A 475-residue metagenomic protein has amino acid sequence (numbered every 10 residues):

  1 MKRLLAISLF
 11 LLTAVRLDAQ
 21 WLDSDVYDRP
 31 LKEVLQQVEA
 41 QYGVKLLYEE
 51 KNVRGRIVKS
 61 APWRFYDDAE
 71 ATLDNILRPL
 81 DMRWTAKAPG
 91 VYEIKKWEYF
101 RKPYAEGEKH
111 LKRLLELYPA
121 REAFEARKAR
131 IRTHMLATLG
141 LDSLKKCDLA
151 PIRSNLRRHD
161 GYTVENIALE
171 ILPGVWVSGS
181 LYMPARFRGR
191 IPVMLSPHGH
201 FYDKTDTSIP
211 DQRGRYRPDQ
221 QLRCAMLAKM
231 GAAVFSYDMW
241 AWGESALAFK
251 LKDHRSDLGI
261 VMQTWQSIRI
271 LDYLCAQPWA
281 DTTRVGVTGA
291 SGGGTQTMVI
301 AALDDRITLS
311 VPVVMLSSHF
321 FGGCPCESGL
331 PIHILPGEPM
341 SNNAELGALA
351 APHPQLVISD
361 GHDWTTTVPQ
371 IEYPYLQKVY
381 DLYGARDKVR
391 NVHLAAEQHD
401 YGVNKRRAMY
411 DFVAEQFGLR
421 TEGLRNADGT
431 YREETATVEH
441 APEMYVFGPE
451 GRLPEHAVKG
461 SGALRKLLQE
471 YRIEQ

Functional and structural regions predicted by a protein language model:
M1-D23: Bacterial Sec-dependent N-terminal signal peptides
V15-W97: N-terminal export/assembly leaders
K96-W176, I358-Q475: Alpha/beta-hydrolase-fold serine-hydrolase catalytic core, especially in secreted/extracellular enzymes
N155-R213: Glycine-rich active-site/cofactor-binding loop and its immediate structural neighborhood
V177, L181-Y182, V193-M194, Q221-Y237 (+4 more regions): Carboxylate/His-rich catalytic cores and anion/metal-binding grooves
R188-A276, L316-S328, I332: Cap/lid segment of the alpha/beta-hydrolase catalytic domain
D272-P339: Primarily recognizes the serine-hydrolase "nucleophile elbow" in alpha/beta-hydrolase and SGNH/GDSL folds
F321-G384: The feature captures the conserved acid-bearing segment of alpha/beta-hydrolase catalytic domains
